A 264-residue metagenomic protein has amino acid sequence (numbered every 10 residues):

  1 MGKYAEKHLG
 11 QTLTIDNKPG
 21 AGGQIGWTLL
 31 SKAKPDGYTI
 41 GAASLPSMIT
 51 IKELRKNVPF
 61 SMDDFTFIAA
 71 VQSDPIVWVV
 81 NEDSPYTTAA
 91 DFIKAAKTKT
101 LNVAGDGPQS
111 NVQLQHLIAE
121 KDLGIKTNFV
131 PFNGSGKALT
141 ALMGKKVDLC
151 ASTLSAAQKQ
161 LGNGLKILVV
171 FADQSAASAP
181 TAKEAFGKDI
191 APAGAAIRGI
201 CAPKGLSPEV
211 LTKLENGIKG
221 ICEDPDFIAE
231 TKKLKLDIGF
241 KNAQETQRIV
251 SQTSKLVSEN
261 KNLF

Functional and structural regions predicted by a protein language model:
M1-D64, T100, P108, K121-A151 (+5 more regions): N-terminal (or domain-start) structured segment
H8, I221, L256: Short alpha-helical functional segments enriched in proximate histidine and acidic residues
L29-Y38, E53-K137, A182, A195-E230: Hinge/capping helix and adjacent helix->loop/strand transition within the periplasmic-binding protein
S44-L45, E82, T153-S155, A172 (+1 more regions): Short secondary-structure boundary segments
T50, W78, A176-A177: Short, solvent-exposed loop/turn elements at domain surfaces
F60-V71, K126-V130, D148, Q158-A193: Short beta-strand->loop
T212, S251-S254, S258: Intrinsically disordered, low-complexity segments enriched in small/polar and acidic residues
A243-S251: Short linear loop/turn motifs
